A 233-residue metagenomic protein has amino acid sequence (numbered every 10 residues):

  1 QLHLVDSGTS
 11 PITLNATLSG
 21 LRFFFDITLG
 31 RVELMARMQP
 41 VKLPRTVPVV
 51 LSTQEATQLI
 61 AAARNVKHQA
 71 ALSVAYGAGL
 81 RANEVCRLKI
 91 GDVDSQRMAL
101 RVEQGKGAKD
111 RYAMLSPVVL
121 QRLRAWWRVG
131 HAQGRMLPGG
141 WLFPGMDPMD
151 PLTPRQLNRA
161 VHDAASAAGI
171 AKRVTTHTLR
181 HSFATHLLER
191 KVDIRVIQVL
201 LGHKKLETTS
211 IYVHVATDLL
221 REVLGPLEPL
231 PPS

Functional and structural regions predicted by a protein language model:
Q1-S233: Conserved catalytic core of the tyrosine transesterase superfamily
